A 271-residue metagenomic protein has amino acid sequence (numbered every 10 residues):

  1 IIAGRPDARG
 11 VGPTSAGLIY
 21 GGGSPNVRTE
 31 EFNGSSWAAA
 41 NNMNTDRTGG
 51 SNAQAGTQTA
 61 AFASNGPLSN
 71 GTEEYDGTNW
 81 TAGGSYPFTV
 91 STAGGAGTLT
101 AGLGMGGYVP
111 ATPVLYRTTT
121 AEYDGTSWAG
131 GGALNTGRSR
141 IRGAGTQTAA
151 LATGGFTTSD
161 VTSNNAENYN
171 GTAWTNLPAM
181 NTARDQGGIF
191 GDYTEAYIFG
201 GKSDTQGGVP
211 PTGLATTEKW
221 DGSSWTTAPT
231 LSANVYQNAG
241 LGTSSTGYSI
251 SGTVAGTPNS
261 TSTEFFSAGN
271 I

Functional and structural regions predicted by a protein language model:
I1-I271: Polar, enzyme-active/binding microenvironments
